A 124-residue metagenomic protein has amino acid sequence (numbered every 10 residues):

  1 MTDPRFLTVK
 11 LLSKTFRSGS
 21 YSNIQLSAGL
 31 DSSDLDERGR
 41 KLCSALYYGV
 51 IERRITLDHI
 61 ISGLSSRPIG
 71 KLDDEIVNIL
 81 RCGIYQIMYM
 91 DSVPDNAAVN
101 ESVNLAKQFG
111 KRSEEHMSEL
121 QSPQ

Functional and structural regions predicted by a protein language model:
M1-H116: Class I Rossmann-like S-adenosyl-L-methionine
E115-Q124: Single conserved hydrophobic/aromatic residue that forms the stacking wall/gate of nucleotide- or nucleobase-binding
